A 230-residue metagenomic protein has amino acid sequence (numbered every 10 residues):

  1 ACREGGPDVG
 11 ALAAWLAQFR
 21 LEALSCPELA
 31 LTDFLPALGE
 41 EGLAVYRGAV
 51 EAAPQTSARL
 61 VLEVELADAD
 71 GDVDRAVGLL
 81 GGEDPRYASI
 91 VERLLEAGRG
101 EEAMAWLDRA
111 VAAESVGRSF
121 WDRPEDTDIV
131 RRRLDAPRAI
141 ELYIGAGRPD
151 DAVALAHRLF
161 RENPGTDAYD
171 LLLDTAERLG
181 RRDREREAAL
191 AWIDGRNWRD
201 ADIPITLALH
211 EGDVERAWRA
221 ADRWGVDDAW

Functional and structural regions predicted by a protein language model:
A1-W230: Eukaryote-biased, non-catalytic alpha-solenoid scaffold regions
